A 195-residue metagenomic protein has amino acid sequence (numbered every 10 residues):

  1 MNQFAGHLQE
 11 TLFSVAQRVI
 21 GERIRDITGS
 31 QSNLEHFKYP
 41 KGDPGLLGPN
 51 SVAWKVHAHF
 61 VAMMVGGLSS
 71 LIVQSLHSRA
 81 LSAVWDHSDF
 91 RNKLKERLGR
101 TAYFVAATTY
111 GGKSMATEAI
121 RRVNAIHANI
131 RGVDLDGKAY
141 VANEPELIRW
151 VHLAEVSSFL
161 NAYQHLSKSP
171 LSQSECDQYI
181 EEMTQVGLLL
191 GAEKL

Functional and structural regions predicted by a protein language model:
M1-L195: Mature, function-bearing regions of proteins
